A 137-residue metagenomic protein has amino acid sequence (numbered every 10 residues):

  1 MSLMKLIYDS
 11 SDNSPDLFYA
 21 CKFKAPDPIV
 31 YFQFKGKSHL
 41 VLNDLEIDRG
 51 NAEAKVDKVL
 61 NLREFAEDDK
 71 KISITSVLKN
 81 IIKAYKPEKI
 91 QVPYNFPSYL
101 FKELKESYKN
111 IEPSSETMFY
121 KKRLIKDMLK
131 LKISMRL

Functional and structural regions predicted by a protein language model:
M1-N80: N-terminal accessory/capping or targeting/presequence segment of soluble
S76-L137: Flexible, acidic/His-enriched mid-domain "rim/lid" segments that flank
